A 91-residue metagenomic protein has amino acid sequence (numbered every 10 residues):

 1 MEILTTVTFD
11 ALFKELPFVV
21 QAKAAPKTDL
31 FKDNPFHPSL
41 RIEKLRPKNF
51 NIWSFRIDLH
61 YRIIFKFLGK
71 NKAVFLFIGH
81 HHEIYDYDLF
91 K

Functional and structural regions predicted by a protein language model:
M1-K27: Arg/Lys-rich, positively charged N-terminal/basic patches that mediate binding to nucleic acids
I3, A22, F36-S39, I78: Non-catalytic, surface-exposed connector residues within folded enzymatic/regulatory domains
K27-L30, H81: Conserved short hydrophobic interaction patches
L30-F55: A short, surface-exposed loop/turn module that caps and links secondary-structure elements
Y61-R62, K66-K91: Enriched for short, Lys/Arg-rich terminal
